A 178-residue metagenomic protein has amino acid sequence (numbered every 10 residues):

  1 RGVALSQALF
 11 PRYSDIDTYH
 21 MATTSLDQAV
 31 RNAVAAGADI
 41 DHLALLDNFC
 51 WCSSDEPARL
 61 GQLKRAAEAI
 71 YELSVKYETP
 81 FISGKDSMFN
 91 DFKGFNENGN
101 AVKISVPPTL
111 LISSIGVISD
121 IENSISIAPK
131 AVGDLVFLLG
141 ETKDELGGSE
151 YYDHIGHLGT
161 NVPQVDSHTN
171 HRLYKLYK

Functional and structural regions predicted by a protein language model:
R1-K178: Glycine/proline-enriched, intrinsically flexible loops and inter-domain linkers
